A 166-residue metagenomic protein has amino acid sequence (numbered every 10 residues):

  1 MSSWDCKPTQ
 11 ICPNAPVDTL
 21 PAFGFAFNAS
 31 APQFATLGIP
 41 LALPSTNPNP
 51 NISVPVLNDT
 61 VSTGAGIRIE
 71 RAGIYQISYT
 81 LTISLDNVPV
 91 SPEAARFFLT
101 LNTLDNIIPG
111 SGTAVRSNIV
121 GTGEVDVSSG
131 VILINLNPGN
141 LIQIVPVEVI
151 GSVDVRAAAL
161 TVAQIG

Functional and structural regions predicted by a protein language model:
S2-G166: Extracellular jelly-roll beta-sandwich "head" domains, especially the C-terminal globular C1q domain
